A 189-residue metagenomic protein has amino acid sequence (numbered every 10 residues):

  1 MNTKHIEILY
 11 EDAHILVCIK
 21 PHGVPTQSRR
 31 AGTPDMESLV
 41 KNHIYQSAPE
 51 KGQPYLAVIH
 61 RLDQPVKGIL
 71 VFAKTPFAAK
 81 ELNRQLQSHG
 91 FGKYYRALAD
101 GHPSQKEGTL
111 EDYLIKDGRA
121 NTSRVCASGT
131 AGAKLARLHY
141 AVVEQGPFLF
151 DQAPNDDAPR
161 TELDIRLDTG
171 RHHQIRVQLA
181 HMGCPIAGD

Functional and structural regions predicted by a protein language model:
M1-D189: RNA pseudouridine synthases
